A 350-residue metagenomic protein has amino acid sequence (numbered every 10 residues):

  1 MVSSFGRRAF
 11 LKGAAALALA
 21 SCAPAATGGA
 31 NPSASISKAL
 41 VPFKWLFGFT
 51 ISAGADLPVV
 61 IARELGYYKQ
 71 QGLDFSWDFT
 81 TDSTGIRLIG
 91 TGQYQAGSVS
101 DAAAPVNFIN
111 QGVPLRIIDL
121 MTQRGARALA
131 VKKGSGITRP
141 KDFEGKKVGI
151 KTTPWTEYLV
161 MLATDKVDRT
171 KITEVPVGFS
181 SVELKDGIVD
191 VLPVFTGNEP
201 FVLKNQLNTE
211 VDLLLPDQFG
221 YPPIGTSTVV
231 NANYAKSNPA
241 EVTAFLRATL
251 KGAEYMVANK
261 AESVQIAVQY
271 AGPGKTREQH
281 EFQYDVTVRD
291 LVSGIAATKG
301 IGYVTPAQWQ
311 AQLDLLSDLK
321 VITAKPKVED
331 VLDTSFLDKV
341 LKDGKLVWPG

Functional and structural regions predicted by a protein language model:
M1-L17: N-terminal secretory signal peptides and thylakoid transit peptides that target proteins across membranes
A23-P32: Bacterial lipoprotein signal-peptidase II cleavage site
N31-V177, S181-D186, D190-G197, L214-P216 (+1 more regions): Short, glycine-/small- and polar/acidic-enriched structural segments that line small-molecule recognition paths
G66-Q70, D165-D168, Q206-N208, P273-K275 (+1 more regions): Short helix-capping segments at alpha-helix termini
A103, S180-E183, G187-T276: Pocket-lining segment of extracytoplasmic ligand-binding domains
N238-I322: Secondary-structure end/capping motifs
W309-G350: Conserved C-terminal helix/tail region of periplasmic/extracytoplasmic solute-binding proteins
